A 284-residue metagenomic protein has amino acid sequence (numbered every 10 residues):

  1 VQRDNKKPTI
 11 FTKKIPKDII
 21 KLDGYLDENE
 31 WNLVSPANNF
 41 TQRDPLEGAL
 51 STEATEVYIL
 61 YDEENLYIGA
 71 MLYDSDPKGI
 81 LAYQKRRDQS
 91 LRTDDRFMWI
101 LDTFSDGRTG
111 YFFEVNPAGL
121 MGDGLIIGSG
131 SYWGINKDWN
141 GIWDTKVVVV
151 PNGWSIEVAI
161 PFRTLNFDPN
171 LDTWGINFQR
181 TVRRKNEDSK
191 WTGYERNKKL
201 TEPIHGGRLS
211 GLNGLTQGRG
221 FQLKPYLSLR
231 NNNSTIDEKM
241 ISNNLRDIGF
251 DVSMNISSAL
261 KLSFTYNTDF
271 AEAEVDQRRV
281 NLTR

Functional and structural regions predicted by a protein language model:
V1-R284: Structural preference for beta-rich elements and adjacent junctions enriched in aromatics
